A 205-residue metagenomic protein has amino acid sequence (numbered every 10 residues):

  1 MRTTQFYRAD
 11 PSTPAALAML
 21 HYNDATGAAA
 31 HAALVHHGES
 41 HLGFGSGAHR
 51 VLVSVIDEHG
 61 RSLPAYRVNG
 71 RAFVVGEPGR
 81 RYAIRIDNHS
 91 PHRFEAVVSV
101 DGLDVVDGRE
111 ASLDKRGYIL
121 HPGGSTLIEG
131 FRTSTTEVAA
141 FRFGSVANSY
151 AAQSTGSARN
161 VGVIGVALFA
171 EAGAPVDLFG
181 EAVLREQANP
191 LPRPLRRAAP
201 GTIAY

Functional and structural regions predicted by a protein language model:
M1-Y205: Intrinsically disordered, low-complexity segments enriched in small/polar residues
